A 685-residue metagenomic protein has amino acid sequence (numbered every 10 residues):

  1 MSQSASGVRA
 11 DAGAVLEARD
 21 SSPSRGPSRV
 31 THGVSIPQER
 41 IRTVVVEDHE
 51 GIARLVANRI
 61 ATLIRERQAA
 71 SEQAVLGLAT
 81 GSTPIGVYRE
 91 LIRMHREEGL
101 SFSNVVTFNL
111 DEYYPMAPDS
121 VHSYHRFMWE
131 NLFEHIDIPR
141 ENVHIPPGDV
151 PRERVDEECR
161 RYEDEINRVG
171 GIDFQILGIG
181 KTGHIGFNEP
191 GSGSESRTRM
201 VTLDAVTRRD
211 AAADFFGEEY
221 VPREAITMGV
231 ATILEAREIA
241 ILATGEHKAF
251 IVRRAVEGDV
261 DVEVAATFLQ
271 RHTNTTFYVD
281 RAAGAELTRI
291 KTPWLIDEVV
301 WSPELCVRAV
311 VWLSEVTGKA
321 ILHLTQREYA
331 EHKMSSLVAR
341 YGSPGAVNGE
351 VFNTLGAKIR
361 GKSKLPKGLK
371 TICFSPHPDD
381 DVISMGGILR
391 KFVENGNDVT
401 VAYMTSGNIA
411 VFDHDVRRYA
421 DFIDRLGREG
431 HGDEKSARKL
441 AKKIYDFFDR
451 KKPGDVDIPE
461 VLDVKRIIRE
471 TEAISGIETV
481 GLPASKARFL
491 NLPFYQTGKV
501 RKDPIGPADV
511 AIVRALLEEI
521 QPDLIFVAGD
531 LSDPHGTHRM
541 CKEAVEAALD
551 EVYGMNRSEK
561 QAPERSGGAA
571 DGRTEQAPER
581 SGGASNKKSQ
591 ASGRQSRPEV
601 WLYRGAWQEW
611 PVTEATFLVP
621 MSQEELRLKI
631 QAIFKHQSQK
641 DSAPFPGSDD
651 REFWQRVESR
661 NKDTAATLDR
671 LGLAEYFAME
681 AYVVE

Functional and structural regions predicted by a protein language model:
S2, P27-V75, K358, L365: N-terminal glycine-/serine-/threonine-rich phosphate-binding loop
R40, V44-E47, G51-I52, R65 (+2 more regions): Conserved phosphate- and dinucleotide-binding cores of soluble alpha/beta proteins, encompassing both enzyme active
E66-E97: Glycine-rich N-terminal segment of FAD-binding domains in flavoprotein oxidoreductases, spanning the beta-loop-helix
R67-E72, N167-G171, A515-D523, A528: Glycine-rich phosphate-binding loop signature in dinucleotide/nucleotide-binding domains
V87-R93, I185-R197, H535-E551: Short Gly/Thr/Asp-enriched flexible loops that form oxyanion-binding sites at enzyme active sites
P151-R152, R308-P378, V382-R557, R580 (+7 more regions): Active-site beta-strand->loop->alpha-helix modules in alpha/beta enzyme cores, enriched in Gly/His/Asp(Glu)
A562-S585, A591-S592: Long, intrinsically disordered low-complexity tandem-repeat segments
A643-E685: C-terminal and late-domain segments of enzyme folds
